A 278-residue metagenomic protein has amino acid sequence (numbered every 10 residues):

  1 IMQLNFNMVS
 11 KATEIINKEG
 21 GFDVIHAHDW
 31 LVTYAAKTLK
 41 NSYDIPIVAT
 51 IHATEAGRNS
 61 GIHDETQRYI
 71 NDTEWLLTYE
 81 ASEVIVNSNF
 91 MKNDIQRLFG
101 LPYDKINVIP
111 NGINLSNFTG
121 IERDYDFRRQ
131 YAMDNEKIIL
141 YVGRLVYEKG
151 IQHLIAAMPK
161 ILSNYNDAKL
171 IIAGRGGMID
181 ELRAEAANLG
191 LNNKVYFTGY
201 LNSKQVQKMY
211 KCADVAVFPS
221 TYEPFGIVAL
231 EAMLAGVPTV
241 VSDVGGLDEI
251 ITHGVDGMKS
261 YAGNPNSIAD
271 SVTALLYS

Functional and structural regions predicted by a protein language model:
E65, T119-A132: A short helix/loop element that forms part of the nucleotide-sugar donor recognition site in Leloir-type
F90, G112: Carbohydrate-associated surface elements
K137-K160, L170, G177-D180, N266: A conserved mid-protein helix/loop that constitutes part of the nucleotide-sugar donor-binding site
E181-L201: Nucleotide-activated donor-binding/catalytic signature segment of Leloir-type glycosyltransferases, i.e., the conserved
Y200-L201, K208-A213: Short alpha-helical donor nucleotide-sugar binding micro-motif in glycosyltransferases
T221: Aromatic "clamp/platform" in nucleotide-sugar-dependent glycosyltransferases that forms part of the donor/acceptor
P238-V241: Short hydrophobic beta-strand element within catalytic cores of glycosyltransferases and related nucleotide-activated
H253-G254, M258-P265, A274-S278: Conserved acidic donor-binding segment of nucleotide-sugar-dependent glycosyltransferases
